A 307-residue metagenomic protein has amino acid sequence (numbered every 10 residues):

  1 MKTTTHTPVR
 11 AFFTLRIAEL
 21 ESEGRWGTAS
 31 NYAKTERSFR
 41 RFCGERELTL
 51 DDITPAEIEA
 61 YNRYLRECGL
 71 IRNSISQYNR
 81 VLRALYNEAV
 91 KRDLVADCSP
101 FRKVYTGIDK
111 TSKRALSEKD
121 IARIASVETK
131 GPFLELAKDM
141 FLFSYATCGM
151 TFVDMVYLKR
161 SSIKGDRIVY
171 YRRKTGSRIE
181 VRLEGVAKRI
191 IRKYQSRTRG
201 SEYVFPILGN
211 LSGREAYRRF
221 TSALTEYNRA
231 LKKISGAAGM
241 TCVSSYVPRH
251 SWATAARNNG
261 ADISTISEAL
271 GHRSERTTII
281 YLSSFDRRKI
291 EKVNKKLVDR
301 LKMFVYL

Functional and structural regions predicted by a protein language model:
K2-C68: Basic/aromatic-enriched alpha-helical hairpins
S38, E67-P100: N-terminal DNA-binding recognition helix of tyrosine site-specific recombinases/integrases
R102-F152: Basic, Lys/Arg- and aromatic-enriched nucleic-acid-binding interface segment
A115, R172-G176, L270-K295: Catalytic-site neighborhood detector that most strongly recognizes the C-terminal catalytic loop/helix of tyrosine
G131, N228-E268: Short, basic (Lys/Arg/His-rich) helix/loop patches that form interaction surfaces in the mid-to-C-terminal regions
S161-R167, M240-C242, A261-Y281, R287 (+1 more regions): Short, polar N-cap/turn motifs at the start of nucleic acid-interacting alpha helices
E180-G185, R189, K193, S283-L307: DNA/chromatin major-groove-contacting recognition/catalytic segments
R199, I207-E215, K296-L307: C-terminal secondary-structure termini that scaffold catalytic or DNA-interacting sites
